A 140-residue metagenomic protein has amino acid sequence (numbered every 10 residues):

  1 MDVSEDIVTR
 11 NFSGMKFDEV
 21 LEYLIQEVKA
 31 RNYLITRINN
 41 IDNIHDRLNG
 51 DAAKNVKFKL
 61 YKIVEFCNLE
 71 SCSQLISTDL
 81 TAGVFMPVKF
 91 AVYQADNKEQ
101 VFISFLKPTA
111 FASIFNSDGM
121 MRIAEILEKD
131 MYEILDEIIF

Functional and structural regions predicted by a protein language model:
M1-N32: Terminal, regulation- and interaction-focused segments at domain boundaries
V3, S104-P108: Residues forming anionic-ligand binding surfaces in small-molecule and nucleic-acid pockets of primarily soluble enzymes
M15-E19, E70, R122: A generic structural signal for alpha-helix starts
V20, L24, S71-C72, L127: Amphipathic alpha-helical interface surfaces
Q26-L80: Ser/Thr-rich, low-complexity intrinsically disordered terminal regions
N68-S104: Mid-chain, well-packed structural core segment of small domains
V92-Y93, F111-S113: Short, well-ordered, mixed-charge alpha-helical segments that flank or form enzyme active sites
S104, S113-F140: Well-ordered alpha/beta subsegment
